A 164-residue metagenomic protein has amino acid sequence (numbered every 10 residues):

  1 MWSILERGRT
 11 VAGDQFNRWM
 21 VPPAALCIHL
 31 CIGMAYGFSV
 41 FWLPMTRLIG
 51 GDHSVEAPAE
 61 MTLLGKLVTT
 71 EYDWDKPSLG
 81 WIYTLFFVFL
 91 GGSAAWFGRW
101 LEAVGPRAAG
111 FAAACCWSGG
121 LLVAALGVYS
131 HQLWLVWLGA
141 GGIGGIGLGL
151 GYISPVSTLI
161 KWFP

Functional and structural regions predicted by a protein language model:
M1-I32, D73: Cytosolic juxtamembrane N-terminal segment immediately preceding the first transmembrane helix of multi-pass
L30, G120, L133-L150: Hydrophobic core of transmembrane alpha-helices in multi-pass small-molecule transporters, especially MFS/SLC-type
M45, G141, G149-P164: Intracellular juxtamembrane helix-capping segments at the cytosolic ends of symmetry-related transmembrane helices
S54-Y83, W137: Juxtamembrane helix-start elements in MFS-like secondary transporters
W81-R99: Central cavity-lining transmembrane alpha-helices of secondary-active solute carriers, predominantly the Major
E102-A103, V128-Y129, K161-W162: Membrane-helix boundary and inter-helical linker elements of multi-pass secondary transporters
E102-A114: Cytoplasmic membrane-interface "Motif A"-like loop-to-helix N-cap segments of 12-TM Major Facilitator Superfamily
C115-Y129: C-terminal ends and interior cores of transmembrane alpha-helices in multi-pass membrane transporters/permeases
